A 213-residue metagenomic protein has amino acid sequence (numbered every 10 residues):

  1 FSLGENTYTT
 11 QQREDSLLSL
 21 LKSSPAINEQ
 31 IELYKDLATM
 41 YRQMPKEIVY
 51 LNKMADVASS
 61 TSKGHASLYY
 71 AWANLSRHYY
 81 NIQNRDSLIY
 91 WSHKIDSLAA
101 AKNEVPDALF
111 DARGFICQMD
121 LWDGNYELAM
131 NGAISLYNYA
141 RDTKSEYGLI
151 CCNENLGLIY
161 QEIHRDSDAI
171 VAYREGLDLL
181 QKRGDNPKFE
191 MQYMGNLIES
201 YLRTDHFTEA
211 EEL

Functional and structural regions predicted by a protein language model:
F1-L213: A "functional boundary" signal
